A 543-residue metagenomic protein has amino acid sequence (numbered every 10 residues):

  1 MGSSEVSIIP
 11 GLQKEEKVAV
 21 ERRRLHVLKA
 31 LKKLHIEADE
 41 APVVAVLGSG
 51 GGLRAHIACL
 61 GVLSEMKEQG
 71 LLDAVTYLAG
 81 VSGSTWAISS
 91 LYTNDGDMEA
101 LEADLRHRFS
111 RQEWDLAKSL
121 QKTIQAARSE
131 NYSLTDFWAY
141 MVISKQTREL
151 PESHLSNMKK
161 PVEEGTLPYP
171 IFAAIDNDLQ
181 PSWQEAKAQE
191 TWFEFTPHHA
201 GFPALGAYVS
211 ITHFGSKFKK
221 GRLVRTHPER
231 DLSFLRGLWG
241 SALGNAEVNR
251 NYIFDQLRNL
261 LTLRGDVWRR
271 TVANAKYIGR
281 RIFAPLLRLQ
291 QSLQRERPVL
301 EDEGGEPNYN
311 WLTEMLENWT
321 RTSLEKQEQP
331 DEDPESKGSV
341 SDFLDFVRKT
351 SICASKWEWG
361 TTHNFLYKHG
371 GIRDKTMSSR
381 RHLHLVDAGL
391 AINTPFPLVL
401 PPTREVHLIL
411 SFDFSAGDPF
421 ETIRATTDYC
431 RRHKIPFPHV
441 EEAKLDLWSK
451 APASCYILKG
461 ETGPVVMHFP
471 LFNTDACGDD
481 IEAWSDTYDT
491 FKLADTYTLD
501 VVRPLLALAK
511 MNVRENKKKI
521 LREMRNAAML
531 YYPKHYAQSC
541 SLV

Functional and structural regions predicted by a protein language model:
M1-V44, G48, T93, A100: N-terminal charged/capping segments associated with class I S-adenosyl-L-methionine
R24-L78, F109: Helix-rich "cap/lid" substructures immediately adjacent to catalytic or cofactor-binding pockets
A45, T76, Y169, V406-H407: Conserved acidic residues
S49-G51, A74-L91, F172: Catalytic nucleophile loop
I57-C59, A87-Y92, W183, T394-P397 (+1 more regions): A short acidic (Asp/Glu
L71, T93-D95, L101-E405, K450 (+1 more regions): Patatin-like phospholipase A catalytic core
D95-R111, D342-D345, F420-G463, L471: Acidic, Ser/Thr-rich peripheral helices and adjacent loops at domain boundaries
E405-Y429: A short, conserved beta-to-alpha structural element at the edge of catalytic cores that scaffolds binding
